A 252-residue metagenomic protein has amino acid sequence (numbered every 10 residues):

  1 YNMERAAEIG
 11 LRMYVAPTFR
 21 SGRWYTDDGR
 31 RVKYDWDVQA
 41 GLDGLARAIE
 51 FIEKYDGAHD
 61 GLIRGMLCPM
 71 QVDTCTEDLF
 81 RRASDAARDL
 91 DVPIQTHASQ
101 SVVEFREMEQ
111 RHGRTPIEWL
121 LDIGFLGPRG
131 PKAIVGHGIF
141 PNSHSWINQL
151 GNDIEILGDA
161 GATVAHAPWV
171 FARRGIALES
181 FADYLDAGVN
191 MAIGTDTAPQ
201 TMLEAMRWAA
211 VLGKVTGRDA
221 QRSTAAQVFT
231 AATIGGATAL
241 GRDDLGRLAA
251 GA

Functional and structural regions predicted by a protein language model:
N2-I147: Metal-coordinating catalytic core of metallo-dependent amide/deamination hydrolases
E4, R81, I154-E155, A182 (+2 more regions): Alpha-helical segments flanking ligand/cofactor-binding loops in enzyme cores
A6, L67, H97, L120 (+6 more regions): Conserved, mostly hydrophobic/aromatic
L11, D91-V92, A162, V189 (+1 more regions): Short glycine/serine/threonine/alanine-rich loop segments
T18-S21, Q100, P168-F171, D196-A198: Short, acidic/turn-prone active-site loops that include or flank metal/cofactor- and phosphate-binding residues
D122-P128, K132, E179-A252: His/Asp/Glu-enriched, well-ordered alpha-helical/loop segment that forms or immediately abuts the divalent-metal
V135-H137, A165-A167, A192-T195: Active-site neighborhood of phospho(di)ester-bond hydrolases with catalytic His/Asp-centered motifs
R173-G175: Helical hairpin unit composed of two closely spaced alpha helices linked by a short loop
